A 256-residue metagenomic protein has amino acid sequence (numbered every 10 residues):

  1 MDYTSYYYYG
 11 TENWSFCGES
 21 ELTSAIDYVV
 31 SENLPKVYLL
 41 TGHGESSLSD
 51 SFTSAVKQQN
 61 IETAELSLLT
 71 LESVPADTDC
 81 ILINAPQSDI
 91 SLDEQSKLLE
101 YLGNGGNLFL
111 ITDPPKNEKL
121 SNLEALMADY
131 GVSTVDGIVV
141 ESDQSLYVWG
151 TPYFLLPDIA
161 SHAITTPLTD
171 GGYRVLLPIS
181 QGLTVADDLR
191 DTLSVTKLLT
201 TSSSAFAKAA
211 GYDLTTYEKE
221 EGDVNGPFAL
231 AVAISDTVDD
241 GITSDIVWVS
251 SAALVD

Functional and structural regions predicted by a protein language model:
M1-D256: Short, surface-exposed patches at the edges or C-terminal ends of soluble domains, predominantly
